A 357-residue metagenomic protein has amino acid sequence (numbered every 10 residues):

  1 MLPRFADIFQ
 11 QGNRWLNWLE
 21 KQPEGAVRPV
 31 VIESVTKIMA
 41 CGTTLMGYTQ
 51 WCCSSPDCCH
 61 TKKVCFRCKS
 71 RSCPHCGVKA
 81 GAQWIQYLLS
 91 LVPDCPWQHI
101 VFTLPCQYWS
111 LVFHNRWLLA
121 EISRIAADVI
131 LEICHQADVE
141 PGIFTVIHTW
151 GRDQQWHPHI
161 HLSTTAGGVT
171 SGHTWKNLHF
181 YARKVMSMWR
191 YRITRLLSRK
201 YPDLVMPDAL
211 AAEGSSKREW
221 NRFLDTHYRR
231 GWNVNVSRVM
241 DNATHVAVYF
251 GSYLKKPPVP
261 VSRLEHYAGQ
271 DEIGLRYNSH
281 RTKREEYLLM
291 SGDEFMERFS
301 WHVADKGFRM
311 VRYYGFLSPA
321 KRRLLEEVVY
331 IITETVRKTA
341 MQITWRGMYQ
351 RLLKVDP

Functional and structural regions predicted by a protein language model:
M1-P357: Beta->alpha loop/short-helix hinge microenvironment recognizer with preference for catalytic Tyr/His contexts
